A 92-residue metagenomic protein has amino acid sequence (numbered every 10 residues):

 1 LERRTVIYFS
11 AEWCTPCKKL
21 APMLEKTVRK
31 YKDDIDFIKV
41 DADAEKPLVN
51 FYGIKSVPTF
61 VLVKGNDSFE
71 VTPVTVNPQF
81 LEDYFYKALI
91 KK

Functional and structural regions predicted by a protein language model:
L1-A11: Short active-site neighborhood of thiol/selenol oxidoreductases, capturing the structured segment around
F9, L24-V28, K32-P47: Thiol-based oxidoreductase modules, predominantly thioredoxin-like and allied folds used for disulfide exchange
F9-M23: Conserved redox-active cysteine motifs that mediate thiol-disulfide chemistry, especially di-cysteine Cys-X(1-2)-Cys
F9-S10, Y52, V63: Conserved hydrophobic/aromatic "anchor" residues that stabilize well-ordered secondary structure elements
T15, A44-P47, V76: Short alpha-helical
E45-S56: Short Fe-S-cluster ligation motifs
S56, V61-K92: Non-catalytic, surface beta->alpha helical segment in thiol-disulfide oxidoreductase systems
